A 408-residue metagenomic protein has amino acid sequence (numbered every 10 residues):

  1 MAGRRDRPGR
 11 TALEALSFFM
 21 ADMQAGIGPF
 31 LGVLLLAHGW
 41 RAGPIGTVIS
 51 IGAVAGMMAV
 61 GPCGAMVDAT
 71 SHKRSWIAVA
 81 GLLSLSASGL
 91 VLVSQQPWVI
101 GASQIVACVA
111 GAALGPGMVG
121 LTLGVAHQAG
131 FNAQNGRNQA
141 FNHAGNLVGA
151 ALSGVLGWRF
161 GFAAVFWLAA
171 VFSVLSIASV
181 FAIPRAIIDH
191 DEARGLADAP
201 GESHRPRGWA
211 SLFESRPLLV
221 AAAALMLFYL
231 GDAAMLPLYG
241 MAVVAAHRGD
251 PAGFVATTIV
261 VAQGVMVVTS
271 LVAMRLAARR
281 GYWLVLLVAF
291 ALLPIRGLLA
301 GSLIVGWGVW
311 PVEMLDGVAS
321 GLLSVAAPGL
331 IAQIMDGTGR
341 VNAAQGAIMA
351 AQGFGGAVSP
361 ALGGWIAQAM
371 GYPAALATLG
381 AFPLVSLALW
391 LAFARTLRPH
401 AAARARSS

Functional and structural regions predicted by a protein language model:
M1-P8, A186-A222, S408: Juxtamembrane intracellular "pre-TM" segments in multi-pass secondary transporters
G3-A53, L219-V220, A224, F228-V243: Helix-loop boundary and gating motifs at the non-cytosolic
R41-I51, H247-G264, A343-G346: Loop-to-transmembrane helix entry
A59-H72, G157, T269-G281: Helix-to-loop junctions at the C-terminal end of transmembrane segments in multipass secondary transporters
S75-G89, A170, L284-L298: Structural signature of the two symmetry-related core transmembrane helices
I105-A144: Cytoplasmic helix-loop-helix junction between adjacent transmembrane helices in 12-TM secondary transporters
V165-A182, L376-A392: Symmetry-related core transmembrane helices of the 12-TM Major Facilitator Superfamily/SLC fold
R340-A369: A late C-terminal transmembrane helix in Major Facilitator Superfamily
